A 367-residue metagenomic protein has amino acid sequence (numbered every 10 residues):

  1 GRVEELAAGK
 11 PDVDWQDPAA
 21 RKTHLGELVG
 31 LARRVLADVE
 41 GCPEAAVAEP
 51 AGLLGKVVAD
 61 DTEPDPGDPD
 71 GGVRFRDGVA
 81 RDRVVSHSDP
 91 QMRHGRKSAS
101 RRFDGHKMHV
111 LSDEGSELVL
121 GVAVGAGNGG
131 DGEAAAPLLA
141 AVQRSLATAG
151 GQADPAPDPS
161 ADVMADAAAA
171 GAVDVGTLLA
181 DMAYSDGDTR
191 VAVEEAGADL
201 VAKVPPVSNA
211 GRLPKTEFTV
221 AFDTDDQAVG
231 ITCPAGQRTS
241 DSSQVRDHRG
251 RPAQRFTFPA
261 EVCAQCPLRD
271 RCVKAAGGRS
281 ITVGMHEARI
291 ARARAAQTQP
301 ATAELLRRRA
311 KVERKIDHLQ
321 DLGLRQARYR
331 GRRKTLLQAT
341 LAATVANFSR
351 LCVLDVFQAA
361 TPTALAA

Functional and structural regions predicted by a protein language model:
G1-A367: Anion-binding and metal-coordination hotspots
